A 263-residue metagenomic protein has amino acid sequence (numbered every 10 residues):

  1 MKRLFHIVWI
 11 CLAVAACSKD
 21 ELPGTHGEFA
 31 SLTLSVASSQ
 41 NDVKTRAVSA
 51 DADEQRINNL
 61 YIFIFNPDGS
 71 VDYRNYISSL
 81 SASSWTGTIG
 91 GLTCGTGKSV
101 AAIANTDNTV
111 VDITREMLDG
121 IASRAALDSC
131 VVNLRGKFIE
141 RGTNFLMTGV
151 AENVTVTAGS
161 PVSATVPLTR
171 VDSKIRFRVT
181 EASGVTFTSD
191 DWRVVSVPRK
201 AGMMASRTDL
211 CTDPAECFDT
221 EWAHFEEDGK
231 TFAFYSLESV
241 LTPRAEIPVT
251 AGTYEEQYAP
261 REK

Functional and structural regions predicted by a protein language model:
K2-I10: Sec-dependent signal peptide recognition, specifically the positively charged N-region followed immediately by
W9-C17: Hydrophobic h-region of N-terminal signal peptides that target proteins for export in Gram-negative bacteria
A16-S39, F177: Bacterial Sec-dependent N-terminal signal peptides
E21-P23, G90-T93, G159-S160, T165-T169 (+1 more regions): Exposed beta-sheet edge/beta-hairpin loop segments within beta-rich domains
T25-G27, Q55-I57, G95, L168-D172: Short, surface-exposed loop/turn motifs at beta-strand boundaries within globular domains
F29-S35, Y61, S99-A101, S163-T165 (+1 more regions): Beta-strand secondary-structure signal
S49-D119, R178, S183-K263: Tryptophan-paired
R124-A182, K263: Extracellular beta-sheet/turn segments enriched in Thr/Pro/Gly and aliphatic residues
